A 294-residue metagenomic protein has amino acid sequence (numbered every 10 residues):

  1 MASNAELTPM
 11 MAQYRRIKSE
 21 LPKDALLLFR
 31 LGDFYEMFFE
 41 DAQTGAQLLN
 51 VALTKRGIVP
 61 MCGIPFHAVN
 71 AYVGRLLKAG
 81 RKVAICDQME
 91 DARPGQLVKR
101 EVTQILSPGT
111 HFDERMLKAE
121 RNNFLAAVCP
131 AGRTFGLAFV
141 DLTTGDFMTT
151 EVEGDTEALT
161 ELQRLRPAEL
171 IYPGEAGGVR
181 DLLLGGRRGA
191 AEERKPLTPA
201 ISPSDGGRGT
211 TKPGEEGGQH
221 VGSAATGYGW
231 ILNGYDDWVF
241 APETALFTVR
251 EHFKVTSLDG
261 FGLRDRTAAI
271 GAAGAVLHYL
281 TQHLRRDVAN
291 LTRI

Functional and structural regions predicted by a protein language model:
M1-K195, G218-I294: Charged catalytic and DNA/RNA-contacting regions of genome-maintenance and nucleic-acid-processing enzymes
L197-P199, P203-T210, E215-Q219, A224: A cross-taxon signal for low-complexity, glycine/charged-rich
